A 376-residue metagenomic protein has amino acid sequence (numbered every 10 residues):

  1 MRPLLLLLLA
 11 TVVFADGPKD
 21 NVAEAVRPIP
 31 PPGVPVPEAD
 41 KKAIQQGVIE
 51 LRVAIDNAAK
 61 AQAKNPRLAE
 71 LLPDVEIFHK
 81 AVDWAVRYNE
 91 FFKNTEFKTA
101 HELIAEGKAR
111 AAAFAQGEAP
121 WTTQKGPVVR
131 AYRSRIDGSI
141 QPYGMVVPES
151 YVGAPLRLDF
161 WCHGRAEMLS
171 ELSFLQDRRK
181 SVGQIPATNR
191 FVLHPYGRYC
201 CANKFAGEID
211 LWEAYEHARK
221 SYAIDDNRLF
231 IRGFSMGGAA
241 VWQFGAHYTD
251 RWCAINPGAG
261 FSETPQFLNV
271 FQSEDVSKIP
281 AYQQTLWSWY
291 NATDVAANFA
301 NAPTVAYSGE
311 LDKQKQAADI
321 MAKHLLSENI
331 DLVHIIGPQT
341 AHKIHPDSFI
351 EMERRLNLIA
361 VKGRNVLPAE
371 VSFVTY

Functional and structural regions predicted by a protein language model:
G17-P142, V147-S150, D319-Y376: Alpha/beta-hydrolase-fold serine-hydrolase catalytic core, especially in secreted/extracellular enzymes
S150-A154, K204-M236, A246-W252, N298: Gly/Ser-rich "nucleophile elbow"/oxyanion-hole loop immediately N-terminal to the catalytic nucleophile in hydrolases
G153-Y222: Active-site machinery of serine-nucleophile hydrolases
F160-G164, A259, S308-G309: The conserved beta1-alpha1 loop
A166-R178, D250-A297, N301-A302: Mobile cap/lid helix-loop segments that gate and shape the active-site cleft of serine hydrolases
I231-G233, N256-G258, Y307: Short beta-strand immediately N-terminal to the catalytic nucleophile in serine-hydrolase-like folds
A240-F244: Hydrolases whose catalytic domains are alpha/beta-hydrolase-1, hotdog thioesterase, or metallo-beta-lactamase-like
T304-D312, P338-Q339: Conserved strand-to-loop "acid loop" that flanks and positions the catalytic carboxylate
